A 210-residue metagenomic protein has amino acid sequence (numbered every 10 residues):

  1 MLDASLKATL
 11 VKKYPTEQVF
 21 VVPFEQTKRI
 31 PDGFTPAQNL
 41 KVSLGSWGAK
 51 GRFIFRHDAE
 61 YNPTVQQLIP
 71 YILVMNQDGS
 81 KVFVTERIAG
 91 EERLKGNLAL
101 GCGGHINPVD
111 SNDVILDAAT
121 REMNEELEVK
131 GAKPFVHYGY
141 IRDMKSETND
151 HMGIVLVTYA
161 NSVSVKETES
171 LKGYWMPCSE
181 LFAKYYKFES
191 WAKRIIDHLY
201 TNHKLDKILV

Functional and structural regions predicted by a protein language model:
L2-Y14, V22, G51, R56 (+5 more regions): Nudix hydrolase/Nudix homology domain
V22-I30: Short polar catalytic/cofactor-binding loops
D32-D78, A89: Acidic, metal-coordinating catalytic segment for phosphate/diphosphate chemistry, firing primarily on the Nudix
V65-I69, Q77, K95-G101, H151: Short connector loops at helix/strand junctions that flank enzyme active sites, especially segments positioning acidic
Y71, S80-V84, I154: Conserved active-site beta-strand-loop modules that form the wall/rim of enzyme catalytic pockets and either contain
K81-R121: Conserved Nudix-box catalytic region and its N-terminal flanking loop in Nudix hydrolases and closely related
E126: Short alpha-helical functional segments enriched in proximate histidine and acidic residues
K130-G139: A short coil-to-beta-strand element that immediately follows conserved catalytic motifs
